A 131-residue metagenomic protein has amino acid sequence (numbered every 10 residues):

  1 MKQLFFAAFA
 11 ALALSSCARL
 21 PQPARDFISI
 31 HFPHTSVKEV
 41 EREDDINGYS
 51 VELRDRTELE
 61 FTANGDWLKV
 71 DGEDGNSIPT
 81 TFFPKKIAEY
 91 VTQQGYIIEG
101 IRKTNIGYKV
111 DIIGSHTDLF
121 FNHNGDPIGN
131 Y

Functional and structural regions predicted by a protein language model:
M1-L4, A8: Positively charged n-region of N-terminal signal peptides that target proteins for export
L14-S16: C-terminal motif of bacterial Sec signal peptides marking the signal peptidase cleavage site
A18-V37, S77-I98: Short, non-transmembrane alpha-helical segments in secretory-pathway proteins
S36-L59, R102-L119: Exposed beta-strand-loop-beta-strand "reactive/processing" segments of non-cytosolic proteins
L59-D71, D118-N130: A short, surface-exposed beta-strand/turn
K85-G125: Surface-exposed, polar helix/loop patches in the mature regions of secreted/periplasmic/lumenal proteins that form
